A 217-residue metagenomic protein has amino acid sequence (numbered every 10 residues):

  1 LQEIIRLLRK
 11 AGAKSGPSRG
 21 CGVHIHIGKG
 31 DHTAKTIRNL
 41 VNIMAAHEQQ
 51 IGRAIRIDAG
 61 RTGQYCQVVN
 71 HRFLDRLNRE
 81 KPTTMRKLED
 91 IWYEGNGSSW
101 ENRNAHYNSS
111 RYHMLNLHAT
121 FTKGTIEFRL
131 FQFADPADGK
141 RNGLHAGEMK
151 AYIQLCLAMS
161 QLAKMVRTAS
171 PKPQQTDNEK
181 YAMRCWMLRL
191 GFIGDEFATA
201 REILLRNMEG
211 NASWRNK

Functional and structural regions predicted by a protein language model:
L1-P17, G30-K217: C-terminal accessory/tail domains of diverse enzymes
R19-V23: Short, conserved phosphate-binding/catalytic loop or strand-edge motifs used in phosphoryl-/nucleotidyl-transfer
H24-G28: Histidine-centered divalent metal-coordination motifs
